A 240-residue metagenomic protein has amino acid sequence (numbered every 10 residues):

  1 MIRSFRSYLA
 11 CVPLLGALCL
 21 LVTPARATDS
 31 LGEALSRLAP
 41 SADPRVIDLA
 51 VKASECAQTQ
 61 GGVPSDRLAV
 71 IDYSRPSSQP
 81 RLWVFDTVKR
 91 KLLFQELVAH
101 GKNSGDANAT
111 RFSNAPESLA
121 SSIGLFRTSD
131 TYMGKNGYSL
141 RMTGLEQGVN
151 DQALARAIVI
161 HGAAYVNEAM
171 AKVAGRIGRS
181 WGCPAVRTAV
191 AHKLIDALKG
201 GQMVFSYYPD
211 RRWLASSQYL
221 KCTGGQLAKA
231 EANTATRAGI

Functional and structural regions predicted by a protein language model:
I2-V12: Bacterial N-terminal signal peptides that target proteins for export
A10-L21: Bacterial N-terminal signal peptides
R26-W181, A189-Q202, S206-I240: Cell wall/extracellular polymer interaction/catalysis modules
